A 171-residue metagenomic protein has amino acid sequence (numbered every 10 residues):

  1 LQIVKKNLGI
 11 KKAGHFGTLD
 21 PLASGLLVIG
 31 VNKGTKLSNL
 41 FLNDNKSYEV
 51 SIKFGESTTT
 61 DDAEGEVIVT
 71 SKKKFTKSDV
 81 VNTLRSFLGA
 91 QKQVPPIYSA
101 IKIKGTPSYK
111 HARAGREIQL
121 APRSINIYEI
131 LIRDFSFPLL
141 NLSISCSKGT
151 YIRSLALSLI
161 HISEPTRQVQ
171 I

Functional and structural regions predicted by a protein language model:
L1-S163: Catalytic/RNA-binding core of pseudouridine synthases
E164-R167, I171: Positively charged, low-complexity/disordered segments
